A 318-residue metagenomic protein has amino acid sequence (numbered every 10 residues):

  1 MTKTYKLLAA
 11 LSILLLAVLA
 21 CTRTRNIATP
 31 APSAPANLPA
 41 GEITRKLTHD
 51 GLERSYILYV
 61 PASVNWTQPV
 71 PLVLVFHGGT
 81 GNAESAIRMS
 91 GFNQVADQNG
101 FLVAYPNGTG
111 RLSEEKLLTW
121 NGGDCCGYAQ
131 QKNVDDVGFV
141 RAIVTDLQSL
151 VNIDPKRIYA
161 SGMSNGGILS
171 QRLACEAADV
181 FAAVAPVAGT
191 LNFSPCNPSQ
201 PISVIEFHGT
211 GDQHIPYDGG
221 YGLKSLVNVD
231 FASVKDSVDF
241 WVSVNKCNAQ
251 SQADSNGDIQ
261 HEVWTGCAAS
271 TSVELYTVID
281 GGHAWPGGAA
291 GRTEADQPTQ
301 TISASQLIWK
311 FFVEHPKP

Functional and structural regions predicted by a protein language model:
C21-L72, E84-S85, S90, V95-Q98 (+9 more regions): A domain-start/cap signature at the N-terminus of enzymes
V70, H77-G81, G281: Active-site glycine-rich loops that stabilize anionic/oxyanionic intermediates across multiple enzyme folds
V75-G78, Y105, T277: Structural cue for short, hydrophobic secondary-structure segments
G100-A104, S203: A fold-wide structural signal in alpha/beta-hydrolase
N107-D135: Cap/lid segment of the alpha/beta-hydrolase catalytic domain
G127-V151, R172: Alpha/beta-hydrolase active-site loop
E206-H208, D212: Short beta-strand/loop motif that positions the catalytic acidic residue of the alpha/beta-hydrolase fold
